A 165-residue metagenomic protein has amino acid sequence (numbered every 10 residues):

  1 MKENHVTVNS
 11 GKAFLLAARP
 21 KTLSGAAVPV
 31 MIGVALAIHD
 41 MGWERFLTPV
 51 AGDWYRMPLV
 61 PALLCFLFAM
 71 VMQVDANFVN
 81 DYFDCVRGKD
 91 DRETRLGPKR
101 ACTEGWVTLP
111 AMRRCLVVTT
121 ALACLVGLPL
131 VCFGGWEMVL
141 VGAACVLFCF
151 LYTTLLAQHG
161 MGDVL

Functional and structural regions predicted by a protein language model:
M1-L16: Short, Lys/Arg-rich, polar N-terminal cytosolic tail immediately upstream of the first transmembrane signal-anchor
K12-K21, E104-T108: Membrane interfacial helix-start motif at the N-side
L15, L23-A27, L59-L67, R113-V117 (+2 more regions): Hydrophobic alpha-helical transmembrane segments
A17-I38: The first (N-terminal) embedded transmembrane alpha-helix
V30-M31, D40, E44, T48-V79 (+1 more regions): Membrane-embedded alpha-helical segments that form the functional core of polytopic membrane enzymes, especially those
I38-F46, C85-K89, C132-W136, T154-Q158: Transmembrane helix-loop junctions in multipass membrane proteins, especially transporters and channels
M72, A76-T120: Aspartate-rich (DDxxD/NDxxD/DxxxD) Mg2+/diphosphate-binding motifs and their adjoining helix-loop segments
R100-L165: Intramembrane alpha-helical segments
